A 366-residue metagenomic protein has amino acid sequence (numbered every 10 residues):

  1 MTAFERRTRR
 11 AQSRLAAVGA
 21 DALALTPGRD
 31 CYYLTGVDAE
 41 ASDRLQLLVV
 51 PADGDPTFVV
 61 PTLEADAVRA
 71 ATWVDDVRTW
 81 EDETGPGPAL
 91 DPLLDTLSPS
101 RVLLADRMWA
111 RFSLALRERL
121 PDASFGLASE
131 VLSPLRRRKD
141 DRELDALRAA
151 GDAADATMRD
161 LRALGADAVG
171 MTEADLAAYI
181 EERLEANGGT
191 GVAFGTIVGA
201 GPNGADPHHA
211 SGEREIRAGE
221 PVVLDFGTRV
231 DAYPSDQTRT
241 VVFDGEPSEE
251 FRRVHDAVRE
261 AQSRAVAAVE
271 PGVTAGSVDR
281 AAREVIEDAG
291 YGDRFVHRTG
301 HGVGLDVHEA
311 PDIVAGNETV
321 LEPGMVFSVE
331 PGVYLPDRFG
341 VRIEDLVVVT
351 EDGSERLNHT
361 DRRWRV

Functional and structural regions predicted by a protein language model:
M1-V366: Active-site neighborhoods and metal-handling regions in enzymes and metal-associated proteins
